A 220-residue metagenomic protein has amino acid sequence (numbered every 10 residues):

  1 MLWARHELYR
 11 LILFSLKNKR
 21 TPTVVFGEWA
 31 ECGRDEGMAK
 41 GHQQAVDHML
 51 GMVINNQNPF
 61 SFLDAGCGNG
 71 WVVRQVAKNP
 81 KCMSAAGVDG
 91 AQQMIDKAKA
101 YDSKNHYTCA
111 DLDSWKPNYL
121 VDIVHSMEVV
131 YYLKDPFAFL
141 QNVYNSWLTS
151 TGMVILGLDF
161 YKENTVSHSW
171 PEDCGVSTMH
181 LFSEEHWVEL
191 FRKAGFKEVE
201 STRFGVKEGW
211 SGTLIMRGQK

Functional and structural regions predicted by a protein language model:
M1-N55, K162-E163: Conserved class I S-adenosyl-L-methionine
L63-S114: Class I SAM-dependent methyltransferase SAM/SAH-binding core
H125: A conserved beta-strand element that flanks and buttresses the S-adenosyl-L-methionine
F137-S150: A short glycine-rich, Lys/Arg-flanked "PGG" loop and its adjoining helix->strand segment in the class I
T151-D159: Conserved beta-strand signature within the Rossmann-like core of class I S-adenosyl-L-methionine
D159-T178: Short, glycine-/aromatic-enriched active-site segment of Class I SAM-dependent methyltransferases
M179-A194: Short alpha-helix
R203-K220: Core SAM-dependent methyltransferase catalytic element
